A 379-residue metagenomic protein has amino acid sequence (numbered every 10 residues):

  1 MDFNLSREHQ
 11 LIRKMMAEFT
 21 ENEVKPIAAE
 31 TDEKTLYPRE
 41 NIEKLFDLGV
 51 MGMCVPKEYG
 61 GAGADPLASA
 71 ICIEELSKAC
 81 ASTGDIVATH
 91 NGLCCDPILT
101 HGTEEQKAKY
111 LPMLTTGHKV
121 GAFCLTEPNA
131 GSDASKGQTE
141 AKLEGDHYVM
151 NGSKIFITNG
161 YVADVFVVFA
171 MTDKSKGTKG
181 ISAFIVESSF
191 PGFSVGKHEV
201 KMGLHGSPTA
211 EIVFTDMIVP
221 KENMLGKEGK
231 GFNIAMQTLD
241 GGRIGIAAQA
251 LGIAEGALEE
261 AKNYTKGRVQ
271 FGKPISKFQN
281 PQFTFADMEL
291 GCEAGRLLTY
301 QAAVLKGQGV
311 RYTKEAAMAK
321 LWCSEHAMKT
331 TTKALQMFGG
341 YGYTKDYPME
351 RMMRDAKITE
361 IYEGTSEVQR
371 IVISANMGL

Functional and structural regions predicted by a protein language model:
M1-T89, H101-Q106, M113-H118, G131-A134 (+4 more regions): Alpha-helical interface subdomain recognition
G49, I73-S77, A170, V186-P191 (+1 more regions): Short Ser/Thr-interspersed hydrophobic loop/turn segments at strand-loop and sheet-helix junctions that line or gate
C95-H101, F123, S135: Flexible, glycine-rich active-site loops centered on histidine and acidic residues that chelate a metal or position
L114, N129-S132, F156-N159, D173-S175 (+1 more regions): Short Gly/Pro-enriched turn/cap motifs at secondary-structure boundaries
G117-L125: A short, Trp-centered hydrophobic/proline-enriched beta-strand micro-motif
A122, Q138-E140, V165-F169, A183-I185 (+1 more regions): Conserved hydrophobic/aromatic beta-strand scaffold that supports enzyme active sites
K136, S189-P220: Flexible, small-/acidic-enriched active-site or ligand-binding loops
D146-H147, N151-V195: A short core secondary-structure module
